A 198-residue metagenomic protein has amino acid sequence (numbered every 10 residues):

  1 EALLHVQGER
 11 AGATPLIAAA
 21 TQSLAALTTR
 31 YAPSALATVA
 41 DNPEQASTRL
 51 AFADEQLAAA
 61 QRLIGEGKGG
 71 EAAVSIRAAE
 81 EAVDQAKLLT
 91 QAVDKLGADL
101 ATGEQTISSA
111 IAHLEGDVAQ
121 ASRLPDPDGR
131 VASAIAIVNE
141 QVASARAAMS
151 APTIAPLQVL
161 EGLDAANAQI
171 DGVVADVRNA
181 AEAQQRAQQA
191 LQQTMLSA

Functional and structural regions predicted by a protein language model:
E1-A198: Long, charged/polar, soluble alpha-helical segments
